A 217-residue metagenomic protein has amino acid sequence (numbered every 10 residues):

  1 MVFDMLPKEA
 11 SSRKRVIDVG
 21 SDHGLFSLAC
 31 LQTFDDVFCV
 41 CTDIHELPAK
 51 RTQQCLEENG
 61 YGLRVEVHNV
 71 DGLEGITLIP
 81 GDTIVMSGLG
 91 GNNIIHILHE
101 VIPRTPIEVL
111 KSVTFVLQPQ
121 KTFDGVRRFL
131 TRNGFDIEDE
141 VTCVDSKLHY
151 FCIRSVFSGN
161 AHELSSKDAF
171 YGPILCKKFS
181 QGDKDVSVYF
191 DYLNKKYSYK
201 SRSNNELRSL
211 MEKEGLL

Functional and structural regions predicted by a protein language model:
M1-A10, L28-A29: S-adenosyl-L-methionine
R13-D22: Conserved class I S-adenosyl-L-methionine
H23-D36: Conserved SAM-binding loop of SAM-dependent methyltransferases across substrates and taxa, primarily the Class I
T33-D36, E57-L63, R104-V109: Short helix-capping segments at alpha-helix termini
F38-D43: Conserved SAM-binding motif I beta-strand of class I
H45-L47: Conserved SAM/SAH-binding beta-strand->alpha-helix loop
K50-L78: S-adenosyl-L-methionine
E74-G75, P80-M86, N92-L217: Class I S-adenosyl-L-methionine
